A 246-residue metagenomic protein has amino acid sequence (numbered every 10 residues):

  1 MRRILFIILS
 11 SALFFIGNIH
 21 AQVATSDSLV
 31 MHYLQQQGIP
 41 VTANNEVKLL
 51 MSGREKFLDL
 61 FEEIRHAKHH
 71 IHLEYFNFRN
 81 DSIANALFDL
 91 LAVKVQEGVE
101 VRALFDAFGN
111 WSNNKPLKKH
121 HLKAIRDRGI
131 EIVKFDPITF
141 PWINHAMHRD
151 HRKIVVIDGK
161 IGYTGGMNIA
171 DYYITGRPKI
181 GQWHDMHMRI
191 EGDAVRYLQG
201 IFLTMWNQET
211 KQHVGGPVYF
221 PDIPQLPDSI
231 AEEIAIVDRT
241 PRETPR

Functional and structural regions predicted by a protein language model:
M1-S26: Bacterial Sec-dependent N-terminal signal peptides
N18-R246: Charged, low-complexity intrinsically disordered terminal segments
